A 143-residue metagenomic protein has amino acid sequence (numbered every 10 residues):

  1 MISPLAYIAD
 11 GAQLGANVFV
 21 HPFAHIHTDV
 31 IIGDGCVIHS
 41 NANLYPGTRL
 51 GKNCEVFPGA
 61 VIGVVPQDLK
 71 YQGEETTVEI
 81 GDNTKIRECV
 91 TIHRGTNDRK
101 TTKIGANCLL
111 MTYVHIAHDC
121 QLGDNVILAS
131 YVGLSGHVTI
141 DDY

Functional and structural regions predicted by a protein language model:
I2-Y143: Structural signal for interior beta-strand "rungs" in well-ordered beta-sheet cores of soluble enzyme domains
